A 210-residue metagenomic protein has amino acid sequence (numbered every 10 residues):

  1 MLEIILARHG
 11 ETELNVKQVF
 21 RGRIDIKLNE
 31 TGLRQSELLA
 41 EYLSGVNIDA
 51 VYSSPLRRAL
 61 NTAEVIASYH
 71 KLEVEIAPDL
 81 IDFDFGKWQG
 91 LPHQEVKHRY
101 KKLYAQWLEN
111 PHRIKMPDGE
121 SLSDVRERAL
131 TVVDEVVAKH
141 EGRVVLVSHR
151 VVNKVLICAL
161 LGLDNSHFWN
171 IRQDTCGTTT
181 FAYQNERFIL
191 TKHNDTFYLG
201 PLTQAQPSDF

Functional and structural regions predicted by a protein language model:
L2, L72, F83-H98, G142 (+1 more regions): Acidic, low-complexity terminal tails and accessory targeting/binding regions of phosphate-metabolizing enzymes
I4, H140-R150: Generic beta-sheet signal
R8-V65, K115-L130: Loop-to-helix element that buttresses phosphate recognition and phosphoryl-transfer chemistry
G10, R150, T196: Active-site metal-binding loops of divalent metal-dependent hydrolases
L39-Y104: Phosphate-coordination/substrate-recognition cap region in phosphate-metabolizing enzymes
S44-N47, V136-G142: Glycine-rich phosphate-binding loop signature in dinucleotide/nucleotide-binding domains
R58, V152-N153: Alpha-helix capping/helix-boundary segments
